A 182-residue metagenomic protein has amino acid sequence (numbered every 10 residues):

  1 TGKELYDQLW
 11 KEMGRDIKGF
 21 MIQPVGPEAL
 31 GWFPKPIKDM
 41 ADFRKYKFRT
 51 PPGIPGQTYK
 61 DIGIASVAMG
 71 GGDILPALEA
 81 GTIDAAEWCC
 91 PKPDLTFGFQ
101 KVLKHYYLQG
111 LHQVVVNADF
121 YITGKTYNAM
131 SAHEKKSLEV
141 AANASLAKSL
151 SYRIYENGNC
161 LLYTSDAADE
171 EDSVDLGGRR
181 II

Functional and structural regions predicted by a protein language model:
T1-G2, S149: Residue-level preference for long, well-ordered alpha-helices that form the structural scaffold of enzyme catalytic
G2-L9: A gly/proline- and charged-residue-enriched helix-loop-helix capping module
L5, L161, R180-I181: Polar low-complexity intrinsically disordered regions enriched in Ser/Thr and small residues
K11-S165, S173: N-terminal secretory/targeting leader peptides
A167-D169, V174-I182: Positively charged, low-complexity/disordered segments
